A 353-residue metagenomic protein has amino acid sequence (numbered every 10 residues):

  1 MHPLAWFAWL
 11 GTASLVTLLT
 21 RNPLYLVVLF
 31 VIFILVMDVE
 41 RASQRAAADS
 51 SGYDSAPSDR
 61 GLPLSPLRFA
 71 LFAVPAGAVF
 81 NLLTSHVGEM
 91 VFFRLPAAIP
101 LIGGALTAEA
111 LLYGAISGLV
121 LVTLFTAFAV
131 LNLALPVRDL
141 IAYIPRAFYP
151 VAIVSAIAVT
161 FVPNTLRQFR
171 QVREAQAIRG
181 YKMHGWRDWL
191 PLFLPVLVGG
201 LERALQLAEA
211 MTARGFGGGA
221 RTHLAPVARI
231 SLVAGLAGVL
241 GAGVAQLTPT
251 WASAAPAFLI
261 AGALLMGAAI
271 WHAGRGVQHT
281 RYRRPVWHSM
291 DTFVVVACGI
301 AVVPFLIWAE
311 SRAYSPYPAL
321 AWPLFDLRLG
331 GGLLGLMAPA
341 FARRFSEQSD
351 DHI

Functional and structural regions predicted by a protein language model:
M1-L135, P226-I353: N-terminal transmembrane hairpin
L124-R229, V233: Structured inter-helical modules in multipass membrane proteins
